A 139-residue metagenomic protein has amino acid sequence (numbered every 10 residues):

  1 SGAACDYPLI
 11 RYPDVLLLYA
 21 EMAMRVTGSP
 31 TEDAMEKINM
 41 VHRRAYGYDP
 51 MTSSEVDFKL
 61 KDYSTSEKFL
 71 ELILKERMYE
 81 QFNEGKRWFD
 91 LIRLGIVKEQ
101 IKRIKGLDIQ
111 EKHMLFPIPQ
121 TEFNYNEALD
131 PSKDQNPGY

Functional and structural regions predicted by a protein language model:
S1-R43: C-terminal substrate/ligand-recognition segments
G2-L9, H42, V56-Y139: Long, intrinsically disordered, low-complexity segments
M22-M24, M35, M40, M51 (+3 more regions): Detector for methionine-enriched segments
T27, Y48-T52, E80, R87: Short, polar/charged, Gly/Pro-enriched helix-capping and turn/loop motifs at alpha-helix termini and inter-helix linkers
P30-K59, E67: Extended hydrophobic/aromatic segments used for targeting, binding, or gating
